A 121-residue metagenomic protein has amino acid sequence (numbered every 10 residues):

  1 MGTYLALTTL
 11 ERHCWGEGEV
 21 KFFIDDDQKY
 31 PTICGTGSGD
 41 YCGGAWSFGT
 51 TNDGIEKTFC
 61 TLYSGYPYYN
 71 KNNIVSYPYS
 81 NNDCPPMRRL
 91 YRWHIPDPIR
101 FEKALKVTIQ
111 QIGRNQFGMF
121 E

Functional and structural regions predicted by a protein language model:
M1-E121: Beta-strand-centric surfaces of beta-sandwich/beta-rich domains
